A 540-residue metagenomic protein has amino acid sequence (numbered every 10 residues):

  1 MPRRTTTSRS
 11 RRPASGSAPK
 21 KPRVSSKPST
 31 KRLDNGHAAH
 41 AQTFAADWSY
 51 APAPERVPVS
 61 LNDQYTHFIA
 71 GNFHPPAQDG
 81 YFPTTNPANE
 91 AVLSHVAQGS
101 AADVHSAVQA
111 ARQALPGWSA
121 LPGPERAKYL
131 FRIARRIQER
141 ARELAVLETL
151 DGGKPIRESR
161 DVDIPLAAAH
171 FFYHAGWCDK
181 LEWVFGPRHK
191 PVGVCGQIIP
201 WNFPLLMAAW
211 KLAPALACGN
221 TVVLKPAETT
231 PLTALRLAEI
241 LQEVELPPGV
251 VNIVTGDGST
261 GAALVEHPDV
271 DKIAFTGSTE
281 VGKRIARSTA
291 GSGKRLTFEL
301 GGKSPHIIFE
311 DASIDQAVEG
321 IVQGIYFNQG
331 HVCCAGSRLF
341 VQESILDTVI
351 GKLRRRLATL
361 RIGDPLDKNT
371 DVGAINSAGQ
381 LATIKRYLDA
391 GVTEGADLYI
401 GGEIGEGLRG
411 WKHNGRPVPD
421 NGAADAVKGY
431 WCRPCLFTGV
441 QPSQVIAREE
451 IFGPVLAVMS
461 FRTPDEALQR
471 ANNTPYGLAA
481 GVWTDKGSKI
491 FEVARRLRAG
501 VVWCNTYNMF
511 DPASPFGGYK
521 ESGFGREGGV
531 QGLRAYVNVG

Functional and structural regions predicted by a protein language model:
R3-R4, S15-A88, H174: Hydrophobic face of amphipathic alpha-helices that form TPR/SEL1-like repeat modules and related alpha-solenoid
R3-R4, S8-R9, R23, K27 (+8 more regions): Conserved C-terminal structural/oligomerization subdomain of aldehyde/semialdehyde dehydrogenase
E90, P122, R126, E148 (+10 more regions): Residue-level signal for inorganic ion chemistry
A91-L181: Glycine-rich loop-to-alpha-helix module at the N-terminal edge of alpha/beta enzyme cores
V92-G99, A114-A120, Q197, H306-F309 (+5 more regions): Short, well-ordered beta-strand elements within core beta-sheets of diverse protein domains
L115, S119, A134-A141, A145 (+17 more regions): Structural signal for hydrophobic packing residues in well-ordered secondary-structure cores of soluble enzyme domains
K180-Q316, N369, F461: Rossmann-like NAD(P) dinucleotide-binding subdomain of oxidoreductase/dehydrogenase enzymes
E280-Q441, C504: ALDH superfamily catalytic-core signature
